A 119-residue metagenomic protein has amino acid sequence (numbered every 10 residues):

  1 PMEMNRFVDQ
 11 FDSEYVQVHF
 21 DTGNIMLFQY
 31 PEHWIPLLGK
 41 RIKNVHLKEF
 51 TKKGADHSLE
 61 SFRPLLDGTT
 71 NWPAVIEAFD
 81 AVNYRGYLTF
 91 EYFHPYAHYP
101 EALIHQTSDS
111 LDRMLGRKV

Functional and structural regions predicted by a protein language model:
P1-V16, F20, I25-V119: Histidine-acidic metal/acid-base catalytic patches
